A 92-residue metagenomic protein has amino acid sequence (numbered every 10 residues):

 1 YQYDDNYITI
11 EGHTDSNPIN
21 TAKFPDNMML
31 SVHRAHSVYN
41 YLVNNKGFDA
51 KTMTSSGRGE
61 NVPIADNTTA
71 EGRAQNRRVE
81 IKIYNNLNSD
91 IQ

Functional and structural regions predicted by a protein language model:
Y1-Y3, H13-Q92: Periplasmic OmpA-like peptidoglycan-binding domain that tethers envelope proteins to the cell wall
